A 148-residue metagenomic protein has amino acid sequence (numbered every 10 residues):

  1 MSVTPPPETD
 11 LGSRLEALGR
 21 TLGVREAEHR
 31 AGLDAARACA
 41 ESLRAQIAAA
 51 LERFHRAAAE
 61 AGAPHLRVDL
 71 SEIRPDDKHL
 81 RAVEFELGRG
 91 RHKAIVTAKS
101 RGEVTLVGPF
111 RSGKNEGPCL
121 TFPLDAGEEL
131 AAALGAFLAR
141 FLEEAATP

Functional and structural regions predicted by a protein language model:
M1, T147-P148: Short intrinsically disordered terminal tails
S2-R20: Acidic, low-complexity proline/glycine-rich segments
V3, R81-A132: Intrinsically disordered, low-complexity regulatory segments enriched in Ser/Thr/Pro and charged residues
P6-P7, H65, L124: Generic low-complexity segments that are intrinsically disordered, proline-rich and/or Lys/Arg-biased
A17-H65: Contiguous, amphipathic alpha-helical segments that mediate oligomerization or scaffolding in large protein assemblies
A63-R89: Short, structured protein-protein interaction patches enriched in aromatics and acidic/basic residues, typified by
D125-A136, R140-T147: Well-ordered alpha/beta subsegment
